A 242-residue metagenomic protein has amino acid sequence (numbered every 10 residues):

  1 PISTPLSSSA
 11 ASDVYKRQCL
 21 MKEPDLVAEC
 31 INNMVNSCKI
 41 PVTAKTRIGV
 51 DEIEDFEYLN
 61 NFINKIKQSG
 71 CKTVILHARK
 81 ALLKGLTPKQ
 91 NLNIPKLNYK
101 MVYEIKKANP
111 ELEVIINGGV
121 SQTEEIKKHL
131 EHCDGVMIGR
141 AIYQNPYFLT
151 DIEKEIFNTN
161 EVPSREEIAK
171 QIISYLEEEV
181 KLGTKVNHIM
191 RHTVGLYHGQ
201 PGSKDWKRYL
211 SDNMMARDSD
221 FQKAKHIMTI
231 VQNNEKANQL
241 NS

Functional and structural regions predicted by a protein language model:
P1-A11, Y15: Single conserved hydrophobic/aromatic residue that forms the stacking wall/gate of nucleotide- or nucleobase-binding
L6, K22-P24: Short, motif-level signal for alpha-helix interfacial/capping segments enriched in acidic residues and aromatics/proline
S9, G70, I75-K80: Short, small-residue-rich loop/turn micro-motifs
K16-K22, T46-I53: Flexible, glycine/proline-enriched loop segments at strand-loop-helix junctions that form or flank small-ligand binding
K16-M21, P88-N93, I156: Short glycine-enriched, charge-decorated loop/helix-capping segments at active-site entrances that position
D25-N32, N36-P41, V50-E52, F56-T73 (+2 more regions): Alpha/beta catalytic cores of nucleotide-metabolism and tRNA/nucleoside-modifying enzymes
V42-R47, L76-A78: Short beta-strands and strand-loop turn motifs
G49-E54, A81-K84, Q90-P95: Short, small-residue-enriched loops and turns at beta-alpha junctions that line or gate enzyme active sites
